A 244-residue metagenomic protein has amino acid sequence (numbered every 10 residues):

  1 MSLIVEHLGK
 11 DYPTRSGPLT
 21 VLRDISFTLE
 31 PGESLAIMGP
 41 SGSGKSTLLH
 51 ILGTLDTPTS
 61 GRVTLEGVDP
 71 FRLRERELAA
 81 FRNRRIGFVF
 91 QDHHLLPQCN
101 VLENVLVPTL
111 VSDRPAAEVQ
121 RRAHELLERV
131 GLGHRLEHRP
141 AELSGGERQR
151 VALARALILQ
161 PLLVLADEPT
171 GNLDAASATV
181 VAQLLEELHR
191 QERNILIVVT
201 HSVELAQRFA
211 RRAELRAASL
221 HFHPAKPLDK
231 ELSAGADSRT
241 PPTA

Functional and structural regions predicted by a protein language model:
S2-R216: ABC family nucleotide-binding domain
S219-A244: Conserved beta-strand-loop-alpha-helix hinge in the C-terminal portion of ABC ATPase nucleotide-binding domains
